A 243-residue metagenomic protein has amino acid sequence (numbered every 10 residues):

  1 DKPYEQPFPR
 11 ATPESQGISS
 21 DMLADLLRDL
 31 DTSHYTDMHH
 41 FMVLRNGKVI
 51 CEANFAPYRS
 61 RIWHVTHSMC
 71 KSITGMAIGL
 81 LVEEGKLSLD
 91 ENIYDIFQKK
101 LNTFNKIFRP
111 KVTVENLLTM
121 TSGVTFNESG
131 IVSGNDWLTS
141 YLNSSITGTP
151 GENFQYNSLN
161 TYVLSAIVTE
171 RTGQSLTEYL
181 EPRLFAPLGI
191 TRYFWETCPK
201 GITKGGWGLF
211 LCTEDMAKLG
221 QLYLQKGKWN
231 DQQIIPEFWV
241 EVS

Functional and structural regions predicted by a protein language model:
D1-R59, H64, V82-L87: N-terminal leader/targeting segments and the immediately adjacent pre-domain N-terminus
S19, G85-L89, F126-E128, T169-E181 (+1 more regions): Structural helix-adjacent loops and short alpha-helical linkers that scaffold large soluble proteins
L27, D31, G79, Y94 (+7 more regions): Non-transmembrane alpha-helical segments in soluble domains of secreted/periplasmic/extracellular proteins
G47, H64-D90, L117, L164-V168 (+1 more regions): Active-site SXXK
R59, S144-P150, N160-Y162, C198-G205: Flexible glycine/proline-enriched surface loops and loop-helix/loop-strand junctions
H67, F154-Y156: Catalytic tyrosine of NAD(P)H-dependent dehydrogenase/reductases that use a Tyr as the general acid/base
E84-S122, N143, T172-W207, L211: Active-site helix/loop module of the DD-peptidase/beta-lactamase fold, centered on the serine-lysine SxxK catalytic
E178, Y193-S243: Penicillin-binding protein/beta-lactamase superfamily catalytic region
